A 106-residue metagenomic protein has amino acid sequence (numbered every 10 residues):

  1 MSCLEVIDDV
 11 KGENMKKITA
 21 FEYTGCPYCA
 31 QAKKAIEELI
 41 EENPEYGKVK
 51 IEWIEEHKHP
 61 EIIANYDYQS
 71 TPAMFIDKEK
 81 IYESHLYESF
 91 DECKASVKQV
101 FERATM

Functional and structural regions predicted by a protein language model:
C3-E42: Local sequence-structure signature of Cys/Sec-based thiol-disulfide redox active-site neighborhoods
E22, Y46-P60: Thiol-based oxidoreductase modules, predominantly thioredoxin-like and allied folds used for disulfide exchange
P27, K58, E88: Short alpha-helical
E41-E45, M106: Secondary-structure boundary motif
I63: A hydrophobic alpha-helix adjacent to the NAD(P)-binding/active-site core of NAD(P)-dependent oxidoreductases, strongly
Y66-I76: Structural micro-motif
I76-M106: Non-catalytic, surface beta->alpha helical segment in thiol-disulfide oxidoreductase systems
